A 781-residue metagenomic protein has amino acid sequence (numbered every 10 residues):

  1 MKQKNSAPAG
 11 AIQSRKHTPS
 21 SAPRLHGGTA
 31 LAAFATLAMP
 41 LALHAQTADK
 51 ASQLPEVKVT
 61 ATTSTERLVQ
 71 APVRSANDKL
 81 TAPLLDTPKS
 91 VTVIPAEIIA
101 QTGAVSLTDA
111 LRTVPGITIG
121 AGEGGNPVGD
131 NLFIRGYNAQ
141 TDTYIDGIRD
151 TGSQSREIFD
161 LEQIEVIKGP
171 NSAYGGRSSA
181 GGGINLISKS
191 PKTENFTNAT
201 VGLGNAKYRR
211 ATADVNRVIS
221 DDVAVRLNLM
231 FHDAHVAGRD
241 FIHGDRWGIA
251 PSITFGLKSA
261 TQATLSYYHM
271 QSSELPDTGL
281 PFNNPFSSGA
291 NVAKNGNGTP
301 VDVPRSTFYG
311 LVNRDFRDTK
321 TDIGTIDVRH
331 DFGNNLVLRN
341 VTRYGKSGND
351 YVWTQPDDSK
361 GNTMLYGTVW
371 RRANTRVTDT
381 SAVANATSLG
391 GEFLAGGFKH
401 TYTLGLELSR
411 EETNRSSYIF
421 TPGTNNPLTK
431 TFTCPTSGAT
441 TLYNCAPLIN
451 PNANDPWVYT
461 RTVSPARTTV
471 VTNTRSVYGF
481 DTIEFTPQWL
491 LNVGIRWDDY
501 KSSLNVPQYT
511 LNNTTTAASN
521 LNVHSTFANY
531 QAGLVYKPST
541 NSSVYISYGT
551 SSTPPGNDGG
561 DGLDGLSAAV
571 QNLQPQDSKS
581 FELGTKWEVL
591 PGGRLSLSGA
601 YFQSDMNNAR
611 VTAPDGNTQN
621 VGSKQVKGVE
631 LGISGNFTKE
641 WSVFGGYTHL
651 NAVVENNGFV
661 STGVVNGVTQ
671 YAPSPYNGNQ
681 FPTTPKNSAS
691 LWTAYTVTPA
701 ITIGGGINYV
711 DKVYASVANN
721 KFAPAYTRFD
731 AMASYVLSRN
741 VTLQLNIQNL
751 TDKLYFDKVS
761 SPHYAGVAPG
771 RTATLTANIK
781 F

Functional and structural regions predicted by a protein language model:
Q3, P55-E194, L583: Acidic, small-polar-rich N-terminal luminal/periplasmic segments of exported/outer-membrane proteins
F159-E162, A173-I249, L257-Q262, D322 (+1 more regions): Outer-membrane beta-barrel translocator/receptor signature
H232-A237, G244, I249-D331, G348-T380 (+2 more regions): Acidic/polar loop-and-plug regions of large Gram-negative outer-membrane beta-barrel proteins
T254-K258, T380, K399-E411, T468-S604 (+4 more regions): Structural signature of Gram-negative outer-membrane beta-barrels, strongest in the C-terminal barrel of TonB-dependent
G324-G345, N374-V506: Face-selective signature of the C-terminal outer-membrane beta-barrel domain
R329-R343, S347-W353, Y545, Q574-G658: Membrane-embedded beta-barrel scaffold of Gram-negative outer-membrane proteins
S598-D605, N620-V717, T751, K780: Gram-negative outer-membrane beta-barrel transporters
N708-S716, S734-F781: C-terminal beta-signal and adjacent terminal beta-strands/loops of Gram-negative outer-membrane beta-barrel proteins
